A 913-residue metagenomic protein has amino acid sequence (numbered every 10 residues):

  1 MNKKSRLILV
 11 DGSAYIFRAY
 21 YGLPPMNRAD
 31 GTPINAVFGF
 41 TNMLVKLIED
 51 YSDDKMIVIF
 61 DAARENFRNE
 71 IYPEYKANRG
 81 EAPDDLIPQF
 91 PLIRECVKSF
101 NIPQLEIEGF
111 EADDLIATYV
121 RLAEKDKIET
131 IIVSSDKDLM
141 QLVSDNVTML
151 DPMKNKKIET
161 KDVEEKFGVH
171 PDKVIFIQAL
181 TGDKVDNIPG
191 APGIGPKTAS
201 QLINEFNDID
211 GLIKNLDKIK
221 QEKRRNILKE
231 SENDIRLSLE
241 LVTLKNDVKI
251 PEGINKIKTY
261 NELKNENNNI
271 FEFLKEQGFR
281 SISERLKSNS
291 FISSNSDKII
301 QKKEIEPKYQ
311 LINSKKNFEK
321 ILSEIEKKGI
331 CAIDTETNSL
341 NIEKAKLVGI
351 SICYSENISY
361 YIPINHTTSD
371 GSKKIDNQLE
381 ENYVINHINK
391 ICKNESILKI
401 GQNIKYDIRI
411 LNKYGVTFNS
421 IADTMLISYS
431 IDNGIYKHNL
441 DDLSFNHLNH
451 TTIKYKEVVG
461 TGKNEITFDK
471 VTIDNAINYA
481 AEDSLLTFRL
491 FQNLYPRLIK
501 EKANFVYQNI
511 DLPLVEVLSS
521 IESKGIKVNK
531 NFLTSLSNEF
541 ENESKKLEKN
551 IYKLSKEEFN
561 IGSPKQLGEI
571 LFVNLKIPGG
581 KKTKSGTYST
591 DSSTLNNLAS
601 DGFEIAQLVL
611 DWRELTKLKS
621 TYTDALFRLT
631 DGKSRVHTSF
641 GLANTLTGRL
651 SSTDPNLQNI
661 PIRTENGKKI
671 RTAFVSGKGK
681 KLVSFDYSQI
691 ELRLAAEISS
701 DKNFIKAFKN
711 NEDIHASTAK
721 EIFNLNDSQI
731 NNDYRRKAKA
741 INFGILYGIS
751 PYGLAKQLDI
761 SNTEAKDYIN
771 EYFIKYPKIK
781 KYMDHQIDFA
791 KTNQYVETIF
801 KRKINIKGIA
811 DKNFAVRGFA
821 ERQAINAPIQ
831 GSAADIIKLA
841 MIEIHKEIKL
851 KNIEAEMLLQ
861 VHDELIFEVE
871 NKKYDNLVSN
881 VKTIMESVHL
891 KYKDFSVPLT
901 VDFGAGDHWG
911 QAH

Functional and structural regions predicted by a protein language model:
N2-S5, P24-N27, A77-K249, H447: Extended two-metal-dependent nuclease catalytic cores across DNA- and RNA-processing enzymes
S5, I131-V133, L139-D172, S355 (+3 more regions): Charged catalytic and DNA/RNA-contacting regions of genome-maintenance and nucleic-acid-processing enzymes
R6-I8, G12, R18-I57, P73-E74 (+6 more regions): Conserved RNase H-like, two-metal-ion catalytic cores of nucleic-acid enzymes
I57-D61, E106-E108, I131-S135, A332 (+2 more regions): Acidic beta-strand-to-loop metal/phosphate-binding motif
E129-T130, I333, Q402, A422-M425 (+1 more regions): Conserved catalytic palm subdomain of right-hand nucleotidyl-transferase polymerases, strongest for RNA-directed enzymes
I227, S231-K374, N419, I435 (+11 more regions): Conserved "right-hand" nucleotidyltransferase catalytic core of DNA-directed polymerases
I466-D469, S523, K633, H637-T638 (+5 more regions): Conserved catalytic core of nucleic-acid polymerases
N542-K549, K553-Q607, I774-P828, E868 (+1 more regions): C-terminal polymerase-core module
